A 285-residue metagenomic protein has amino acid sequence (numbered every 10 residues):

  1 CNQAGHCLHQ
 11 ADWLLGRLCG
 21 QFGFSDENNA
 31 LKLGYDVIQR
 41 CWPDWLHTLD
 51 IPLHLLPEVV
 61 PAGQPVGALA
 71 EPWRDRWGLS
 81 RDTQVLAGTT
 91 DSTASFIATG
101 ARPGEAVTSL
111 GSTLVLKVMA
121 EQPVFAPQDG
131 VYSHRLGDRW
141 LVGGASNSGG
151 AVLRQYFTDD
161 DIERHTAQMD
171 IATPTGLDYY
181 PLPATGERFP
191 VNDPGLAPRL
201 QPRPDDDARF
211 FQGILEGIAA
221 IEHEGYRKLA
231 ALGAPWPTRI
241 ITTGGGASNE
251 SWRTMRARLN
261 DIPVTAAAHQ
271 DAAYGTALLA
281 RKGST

Functional and structural regions predicted by a protein language model:
C1-Q10, L15-Q21, K32-D50, E71-I241 (+2 more regions): Active-site core segments that coordinate phosphate-bearing ligands/cofactors across diverse enzyme families
F24-N29: Nucleotide/phosphate-binding loop and acidic/charged catalytic motifs in nucleotide-binding or -utilizing enzymes
I38, A62-L69: Short beta-strand to alpha-helix junction loop
T48-Q64: A conserved helix-loop-beta module that forms one wall/lid of the active-site cleft in ATP-utilizing catalytic domains
